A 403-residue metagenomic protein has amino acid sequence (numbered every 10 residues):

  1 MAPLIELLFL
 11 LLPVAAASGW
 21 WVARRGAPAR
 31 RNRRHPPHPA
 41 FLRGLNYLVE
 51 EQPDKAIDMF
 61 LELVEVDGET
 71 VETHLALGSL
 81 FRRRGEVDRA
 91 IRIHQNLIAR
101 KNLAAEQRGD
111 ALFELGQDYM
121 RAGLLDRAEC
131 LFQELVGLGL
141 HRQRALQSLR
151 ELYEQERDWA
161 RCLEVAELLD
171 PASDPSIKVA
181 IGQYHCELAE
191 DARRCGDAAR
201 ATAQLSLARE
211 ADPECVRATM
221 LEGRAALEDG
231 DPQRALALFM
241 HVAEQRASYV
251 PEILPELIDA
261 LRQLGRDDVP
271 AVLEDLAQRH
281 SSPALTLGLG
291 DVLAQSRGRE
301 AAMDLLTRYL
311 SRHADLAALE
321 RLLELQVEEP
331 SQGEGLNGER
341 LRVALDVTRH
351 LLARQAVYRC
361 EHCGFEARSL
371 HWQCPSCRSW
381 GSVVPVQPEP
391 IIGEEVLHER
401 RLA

Functional and structural regions predicted by a protein language model:
M1-P36, C130-Q147, E151, Q155-D174 (+3 more regions): Long, contiguous interaction/recruitment modules in multidomain scaffold/adaptor proteins
R33-E69, A76, R82-E86, R92 (+3 more regions): Alpha-helical segment of the N-proximal tetratricopeptide repeat
H38, E72, E106-D110, R144 (+6 more regions): Start-of-helix register in tetratricopeptide repeats
R43, L77, L115, L149 (+8 more regions): Structural register within alpha-helical repeat arrays
Y47, F81, Y119, Y153 (+6 more regions): Residue at a conserved register position within TPR or TPR-like alpha-solenoid repeats
E50, R84, A122, E156 (+5 more regions): Structural motif corresponding to the intra-repeat A-B loop/turn of tetratricopeptide repeats
G68, N102, E106, L140 (+5 more regions): Short coil turns that delineate tetratricopeptide repeat
